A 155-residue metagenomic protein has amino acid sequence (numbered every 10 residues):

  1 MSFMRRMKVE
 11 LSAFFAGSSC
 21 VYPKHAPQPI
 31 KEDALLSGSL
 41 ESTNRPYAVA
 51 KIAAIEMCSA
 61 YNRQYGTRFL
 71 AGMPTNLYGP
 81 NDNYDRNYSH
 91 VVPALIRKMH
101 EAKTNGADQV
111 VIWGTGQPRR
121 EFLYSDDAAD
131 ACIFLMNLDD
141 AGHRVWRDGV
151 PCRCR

Functional and structural regions predicted by a protein language model:
S2-F3: Short, conserved SAM-binding segment of the class I
R6-M7, L11-S12, C20-Y78, D82-N87: Catalytic helix-loop patch of NAD(P)-dependent Rossmann-fold dehydrogenases
M7-F14, H25-A26, G66-R68, A107-Q109 (+3 more regions): Active-site loop of short-chain dehydrogenase/reductase
S39, G114-P118: Catalytic Tyr-x(3-8)-Lys segment
R63, L77, P93-V110, R120-R155: Alpha-helical substrate-binding/gating segment
D82-N83, P118-R120: Heptad-repeat alpha-helical coiled-coil signaling segments
